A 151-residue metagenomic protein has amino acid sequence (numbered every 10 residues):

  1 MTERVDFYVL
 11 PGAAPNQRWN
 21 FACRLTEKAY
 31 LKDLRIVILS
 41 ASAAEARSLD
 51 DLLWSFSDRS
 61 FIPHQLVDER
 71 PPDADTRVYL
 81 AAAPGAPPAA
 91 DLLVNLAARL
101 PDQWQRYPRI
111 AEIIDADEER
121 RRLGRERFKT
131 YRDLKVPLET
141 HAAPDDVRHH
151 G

Functional and structural regions predicted by a protein language model:
M1-A46: Long, hydrophobic N-terminal alpha-helical segment
R24-L25, L53-S57, I110, R127-T130: Short, solvent-exposed amphipathic alpha-helical segments in soluble enzyme and RNA/protein-processing domains
K32-R35, E45-I62, L134-P137, G151: Terminal and domain-boundary regions
V37, L92-V94, A111: Conserved beta-strand elements of the Class I
L39-S42, A81-A83, V94-A97: Short His-Asn-centered micro-motif
D50-A89: Helix-adjacent hinge/juxtasegments
A86-Q105: SF2 helicase motor core recognition
P108-G151: Glycine-rich, aromatic-bearing surface loops/beta-hairpins
